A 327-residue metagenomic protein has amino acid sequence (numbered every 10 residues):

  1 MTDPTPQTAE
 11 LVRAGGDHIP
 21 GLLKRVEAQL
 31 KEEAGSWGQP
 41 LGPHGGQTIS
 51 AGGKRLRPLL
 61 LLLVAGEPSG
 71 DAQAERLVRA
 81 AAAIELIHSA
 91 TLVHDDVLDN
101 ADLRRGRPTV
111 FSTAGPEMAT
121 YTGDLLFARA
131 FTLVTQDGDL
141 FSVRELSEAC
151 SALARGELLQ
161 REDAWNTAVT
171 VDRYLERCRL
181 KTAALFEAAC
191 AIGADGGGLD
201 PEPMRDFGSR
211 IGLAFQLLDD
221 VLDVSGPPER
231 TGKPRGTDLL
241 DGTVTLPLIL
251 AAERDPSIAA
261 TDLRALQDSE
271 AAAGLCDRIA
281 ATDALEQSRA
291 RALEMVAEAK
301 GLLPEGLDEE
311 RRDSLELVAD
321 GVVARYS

Functional and structural regions predicted by a protein language model:
M1-S89, V93, V97-S112, Q160-A168 (+2 more regions): Conserved N-terminal diphosphate/IPP-binding helix and adjacent helical/loop segment of trans-prenyltransferase domains
T2, K31, G35, S50-K54 (+2 more regions): All-alpha helical catalytic cores of prenyl diphosphate-utilizing isoprenoid enzymes
V26, L86-S89, L126, K181-A184 (+4 more regions): Amphipathic, well-ordered alpha-helical segments in soluble domains
Q39-A83, V171-I211, P247-A252, V296-S327: Alpha-helical phosphate/pyrophosphate-handling elements in metalloenzyme active cores
L41, D223-T231, I258-R264, D313: A glycine-biased, small/acidic residue-tolerant capping/turn segment at secondary-structure junctions
T91-L92, G212-Q216, L250-E253: Alpha-helical transmembrane segments of multi-pass membrane proteins
R104-L126, T167-T182, D206, P228-R254 (+1 more regions): Divalent-cation-assisted or electrostatically stabilized phosphate/pyrophosphate-binding catalytic cores
